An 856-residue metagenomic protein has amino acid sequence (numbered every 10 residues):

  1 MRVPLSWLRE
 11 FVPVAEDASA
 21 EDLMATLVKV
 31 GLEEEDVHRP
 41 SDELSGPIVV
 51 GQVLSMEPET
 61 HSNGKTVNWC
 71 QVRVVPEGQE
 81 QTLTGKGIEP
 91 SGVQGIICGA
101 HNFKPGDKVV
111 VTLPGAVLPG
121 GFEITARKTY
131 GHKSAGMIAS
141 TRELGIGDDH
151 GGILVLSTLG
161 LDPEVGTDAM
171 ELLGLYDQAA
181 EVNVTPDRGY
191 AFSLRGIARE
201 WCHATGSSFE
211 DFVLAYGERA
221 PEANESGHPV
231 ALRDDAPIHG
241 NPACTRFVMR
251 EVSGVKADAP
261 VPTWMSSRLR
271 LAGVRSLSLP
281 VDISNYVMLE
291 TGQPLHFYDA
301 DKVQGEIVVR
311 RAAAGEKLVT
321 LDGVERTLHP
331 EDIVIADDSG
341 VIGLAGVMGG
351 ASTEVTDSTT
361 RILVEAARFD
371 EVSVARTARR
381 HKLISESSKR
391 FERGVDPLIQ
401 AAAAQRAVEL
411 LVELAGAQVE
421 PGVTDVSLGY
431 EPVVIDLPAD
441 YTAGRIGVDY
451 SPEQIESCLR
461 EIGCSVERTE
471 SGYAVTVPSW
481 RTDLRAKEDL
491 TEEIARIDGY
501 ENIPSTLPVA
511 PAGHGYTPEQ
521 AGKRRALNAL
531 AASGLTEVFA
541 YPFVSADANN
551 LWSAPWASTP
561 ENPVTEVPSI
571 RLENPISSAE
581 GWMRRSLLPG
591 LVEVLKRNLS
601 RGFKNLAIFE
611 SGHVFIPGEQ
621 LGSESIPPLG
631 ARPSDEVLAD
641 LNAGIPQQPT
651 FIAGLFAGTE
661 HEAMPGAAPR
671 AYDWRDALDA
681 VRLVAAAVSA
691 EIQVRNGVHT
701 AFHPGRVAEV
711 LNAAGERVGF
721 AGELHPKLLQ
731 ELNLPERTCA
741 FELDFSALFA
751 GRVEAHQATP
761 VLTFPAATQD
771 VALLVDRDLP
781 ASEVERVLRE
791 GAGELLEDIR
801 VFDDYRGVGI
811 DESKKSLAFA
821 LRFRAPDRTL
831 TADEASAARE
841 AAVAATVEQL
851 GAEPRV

Functional and structural regions predicted by a protein language model:
M1-N224, L363, E386, R390 (+3 more regions): Phosphate-backbone binding interfaces of nucleic-acid-interacting proteins
R2, D22, E461-E467, A540 (+4 more regions): A carboxyl-terminal module marker
L5-W7, F11, L23-A25, S55-M56 (+6 more regions): Glycine/proline-enriched, intrinsically flexible loops and inter-domain linkers
D42-G46, E218-A220, V287, T476 (+4 more regions): Beta-rich nucleic-acid/ligand-interaction surfaces
V50-I97, S266-S267, L271, S278 (+1 more regions): Conserved mixed alpha/beta core segments that line enzyme active sites in large multi-domain catalysts
R127, V308-M348, S352-V355, G513-Q648 (+4 more regions): Class II aminoacyl-tRNA synthetase-like tRNA-binding/catalytic domains
K133-D162, D168-G174, Q178, V182 (+4 more regions): Mobile "lid/hinge" segments at catalytic clefts and subdomain interfaces of large enzymes
G196, I435-L606, R822-R824, T829-L830 (+1 more regions): Extended, well-folded interaction surfaces typified by the phenylalanyl-tRNA synthetase beta subunit core
